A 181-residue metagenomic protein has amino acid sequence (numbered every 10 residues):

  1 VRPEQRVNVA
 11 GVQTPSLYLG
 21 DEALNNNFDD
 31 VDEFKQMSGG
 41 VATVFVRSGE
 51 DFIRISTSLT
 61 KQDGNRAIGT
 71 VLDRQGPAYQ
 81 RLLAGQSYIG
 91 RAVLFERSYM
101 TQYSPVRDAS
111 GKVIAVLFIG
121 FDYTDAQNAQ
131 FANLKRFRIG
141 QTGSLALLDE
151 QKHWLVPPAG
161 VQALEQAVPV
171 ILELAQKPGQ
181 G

Functional and structural regions predicted by a protein language model:
R2-A84, A92-L94, Q151-L174: Extracellular/periplasmic ligand-sensing ectodomains of membrane signal-transduction proteins
S16-A23, R97-F131: Conserved beta-strands of PAS-like sensory domains
G40, R97, A115, Q141-G143: Envelope-exposed proteins and targeting segments
T43, G90, S144-A146: Conserved beta-strand cores of small sensory beta-sandwich domains that regulate signal transduction, primarily PAS/PAC
F45, I119-G120, L148: Generic beta-strand/beta-sheet core signal
Q86-V93, T101, G179-G181: PAS and PAS-like sensory modules
R107, L148-D149: Hydrophobic alpha-helical segments, especially N-terminal targeting/anchoring helices
A132-Q141: Sensory modules in modular signal-transduction proteins
